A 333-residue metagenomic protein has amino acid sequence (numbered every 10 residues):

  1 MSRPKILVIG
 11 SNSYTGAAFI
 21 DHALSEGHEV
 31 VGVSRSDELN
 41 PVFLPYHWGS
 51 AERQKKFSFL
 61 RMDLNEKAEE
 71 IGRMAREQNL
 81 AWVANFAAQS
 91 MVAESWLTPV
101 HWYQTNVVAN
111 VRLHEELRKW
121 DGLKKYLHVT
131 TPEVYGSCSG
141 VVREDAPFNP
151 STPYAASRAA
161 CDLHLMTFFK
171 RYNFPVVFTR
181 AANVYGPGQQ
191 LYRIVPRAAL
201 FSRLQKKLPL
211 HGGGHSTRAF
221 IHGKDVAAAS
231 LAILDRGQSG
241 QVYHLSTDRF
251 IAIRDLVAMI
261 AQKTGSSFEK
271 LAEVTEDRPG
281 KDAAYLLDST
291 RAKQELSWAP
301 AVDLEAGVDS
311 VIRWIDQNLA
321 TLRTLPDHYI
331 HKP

Functional and structural regions predicted by a protein language model:
M1-V184, S310, N318: N-terminal Rossmann-like NAD(P)+-binding domain of SDR-like oxidoreductases, especially those catalyzing
H22-S25, S202-P333: C-terminal substrate-binding subdomain of Rossmann-fold SDR/epimerase-dehydratase oxidoreductases
S36-E38, N65, N183-G186, S216-T217 (+2 more regions): Short histidine/acidic/glycine/proline-rich micro-motifs that form metal- and phosphate-coordinating active-site loops
A68-E69, A81, A93, V100 (+7 more regions): Residues in well-ordered alpha-helical elements
M91, T131-V134, C138, I194 (+3 more regions): Activation loop
S137-S139, N173, Q189, A261-E269: Proline-centered turn/helix-capping motifs that create local helix->coil transitions or kinks
P150-S157, P187, L191-V195, A219-G223: The catalytic Tyr-centered alpha-helix of NAD(P)H-dependent dehydrogenases
A160-F168, A198, L256, I260: Hydrophobic alpha-helix immediately C-terminal to the catalytic Tyr-X-X-X-Lys motif of short-chain
